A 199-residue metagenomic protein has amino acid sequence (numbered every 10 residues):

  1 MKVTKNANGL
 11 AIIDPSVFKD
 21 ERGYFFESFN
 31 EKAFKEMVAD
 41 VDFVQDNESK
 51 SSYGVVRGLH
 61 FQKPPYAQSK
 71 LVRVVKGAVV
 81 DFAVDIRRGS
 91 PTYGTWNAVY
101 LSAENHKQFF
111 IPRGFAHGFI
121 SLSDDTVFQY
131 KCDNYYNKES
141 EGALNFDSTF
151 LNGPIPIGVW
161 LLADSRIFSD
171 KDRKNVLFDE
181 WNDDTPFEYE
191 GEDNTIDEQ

Functional and structural regions predicted by a protein language model:
M1-K107, S123-D125, C132-Q199: Non-catalytic, conserved peripheral segments adjacent to functional cores
F109, H117-L122: Short beta-strand His + acidic residue motifs that chelate non-heme Fe in jelly-roll/DSBH and cupin folds
